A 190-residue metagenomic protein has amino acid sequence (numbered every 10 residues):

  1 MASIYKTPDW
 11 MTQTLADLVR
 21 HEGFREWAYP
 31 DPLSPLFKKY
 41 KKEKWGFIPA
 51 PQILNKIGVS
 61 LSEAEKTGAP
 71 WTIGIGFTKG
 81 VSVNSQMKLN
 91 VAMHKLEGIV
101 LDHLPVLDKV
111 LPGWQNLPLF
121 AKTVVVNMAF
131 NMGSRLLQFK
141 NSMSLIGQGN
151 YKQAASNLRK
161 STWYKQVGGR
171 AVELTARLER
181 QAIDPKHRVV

Functional and structural regions predicted by a protein language model:
M1-K56: N-terminal accessory segments that precede or flank the first globular/catalytic domain
A2-D9, Q13, H21-F24, V81 (+4 more regions): Long, amphipathic alpha-helical surface segments
M11-L15, N116-V124, Q153: Alpha-helical scaffolds flanking conserved acidic
A16, W27, P70, S85-N90: Macrodomain-like recognition of ADP-ribose-binding/processing modules
L18, I73, V125-V126, A154: Residue-level detector of buried hydrophobic side-chain packing in well-ordered secondary-structure elements
K38-Q52, G58-N84: Substrate-binding/active-site groove segments that recognize and process beta-1,4-linked N-acetyl-hexosamine
G98-K140: Active-site nucleophile-His-acid catalytic modules used for acyl/amide transfer and hydrolysis across diverse enzymes
